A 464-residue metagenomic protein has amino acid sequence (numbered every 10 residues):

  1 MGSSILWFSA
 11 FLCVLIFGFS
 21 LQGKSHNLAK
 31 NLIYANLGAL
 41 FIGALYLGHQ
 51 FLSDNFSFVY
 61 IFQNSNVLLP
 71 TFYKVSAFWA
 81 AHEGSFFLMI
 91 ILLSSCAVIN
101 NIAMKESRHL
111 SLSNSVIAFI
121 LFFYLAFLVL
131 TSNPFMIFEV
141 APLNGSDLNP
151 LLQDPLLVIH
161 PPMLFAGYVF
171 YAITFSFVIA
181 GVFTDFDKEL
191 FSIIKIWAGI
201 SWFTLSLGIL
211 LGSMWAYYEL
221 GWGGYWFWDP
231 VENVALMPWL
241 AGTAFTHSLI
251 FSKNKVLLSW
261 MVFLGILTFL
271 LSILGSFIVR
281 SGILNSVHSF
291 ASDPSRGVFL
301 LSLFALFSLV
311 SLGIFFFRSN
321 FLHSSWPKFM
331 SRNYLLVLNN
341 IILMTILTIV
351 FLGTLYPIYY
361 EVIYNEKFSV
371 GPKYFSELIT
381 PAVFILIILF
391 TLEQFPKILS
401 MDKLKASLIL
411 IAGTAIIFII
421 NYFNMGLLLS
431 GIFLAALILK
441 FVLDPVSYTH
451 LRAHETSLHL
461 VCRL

Functional and structural regions predicted by a protein language model:
M1-Q22, L37-I42, P230-M237, S286 (+1 more regions): Contiguous transmembrane helix-bundle modules in multi-pass membrane proteins
M1-S4, H49-A81, N133-P161, L211-E232 (+4 more regions): Membrane-interface interhelical loops and short amphipathic "cap" helices that link adjacent transmembrane segments
A10-L21, G38-A44, P70, M89-A103 (+3 more regions): Central hydrophobic cores of alpha-helical transmembrane segments in multi-pass inner-membrane proteins across all
S25-L40, I99-L121, F183-F203, F251-I266 (+2 more regions): Membrane-interfacial loop-to-helix junctions in multi-pass inner-membrane proteins
H49-Y60, F87-I90, S94, L249-S252 (+3 more regions): Transmembrane-helix bundle segments that line or gate the permeation/cavity pathway in multi-pass membrane proteins
S85, S94-I117, N133-P134, S146-I209 (+1 more regions): A conserved hydrophobic secondary-structure block that centers on an alpha-helix together with its immediately flanking
G212-W215, G223-G224, P230-L270, L274: Conserved active-site neighborhood of enzyme catalytic/cofactor-binding cores
H450-A453, S457-L464: Single conserved hydrophobic/aromatic residue that forms the stacking wall/gate of nucleotide- or nucleobase-binding
